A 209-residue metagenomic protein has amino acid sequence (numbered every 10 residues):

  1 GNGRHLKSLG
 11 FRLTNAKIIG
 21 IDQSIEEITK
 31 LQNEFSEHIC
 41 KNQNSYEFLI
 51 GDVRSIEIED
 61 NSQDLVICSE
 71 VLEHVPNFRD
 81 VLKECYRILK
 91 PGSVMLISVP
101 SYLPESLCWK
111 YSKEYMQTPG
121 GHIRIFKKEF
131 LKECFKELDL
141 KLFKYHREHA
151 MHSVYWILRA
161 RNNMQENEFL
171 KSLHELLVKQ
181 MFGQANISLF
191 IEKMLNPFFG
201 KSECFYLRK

Functional and structural regions predicted by a protein language model:
G1-C108, F130-K132, F205-K209: Conserved SAM-binding loop
S36-H38, K113-M116, A160-M164: Short, hinge-like loop/turn segments at secondary-structure boundaries
N44, K110, R147-K209: A C-terminal cap/extension of S-adenosyl-L-methionine-dependent methyltransferases that defines the acceptor-substrate
V53, G121, F126, G200-S202: A conserved catalytic-core signature of glycosyltransferases
K113-F130, H146-H149: Acceptor-substrate binding/catalytic loop of class I
E129-H146, R208: A SAM-dependent methyltransferase catalytic signature shared across enzymes that methylate proteins
